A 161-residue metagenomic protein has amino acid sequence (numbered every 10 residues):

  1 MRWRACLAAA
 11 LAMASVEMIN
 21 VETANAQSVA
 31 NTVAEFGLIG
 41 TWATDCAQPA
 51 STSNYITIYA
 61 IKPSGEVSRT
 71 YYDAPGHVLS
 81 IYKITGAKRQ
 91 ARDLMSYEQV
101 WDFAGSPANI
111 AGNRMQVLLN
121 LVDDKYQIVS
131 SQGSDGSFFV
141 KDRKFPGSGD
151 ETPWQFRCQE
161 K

Functional and structural regions predicted by a protein language model:
M1-A10: Bacterial N-terminal signal peptides that target proteins for export
A8, E22, A26-V33, K161: N-terminal Sec-dependent export signals
M13-T23: C-terminal segment of classical bacterial N-terminal signal peptides
S28-A74, P107-Q116: Short, solvent-exposed loop/hinge segments that bridge or flank secondary-structure elements
S28-V29, C46, D93-K161: Beta-sheet ligand-binding and adhesion/scaffold domains
Q48-L94, Q132, P146-W154, Q159-E160: N-terminal glycine/threonine-rich, aromatic-flanked beta-hairpin/loop signature
